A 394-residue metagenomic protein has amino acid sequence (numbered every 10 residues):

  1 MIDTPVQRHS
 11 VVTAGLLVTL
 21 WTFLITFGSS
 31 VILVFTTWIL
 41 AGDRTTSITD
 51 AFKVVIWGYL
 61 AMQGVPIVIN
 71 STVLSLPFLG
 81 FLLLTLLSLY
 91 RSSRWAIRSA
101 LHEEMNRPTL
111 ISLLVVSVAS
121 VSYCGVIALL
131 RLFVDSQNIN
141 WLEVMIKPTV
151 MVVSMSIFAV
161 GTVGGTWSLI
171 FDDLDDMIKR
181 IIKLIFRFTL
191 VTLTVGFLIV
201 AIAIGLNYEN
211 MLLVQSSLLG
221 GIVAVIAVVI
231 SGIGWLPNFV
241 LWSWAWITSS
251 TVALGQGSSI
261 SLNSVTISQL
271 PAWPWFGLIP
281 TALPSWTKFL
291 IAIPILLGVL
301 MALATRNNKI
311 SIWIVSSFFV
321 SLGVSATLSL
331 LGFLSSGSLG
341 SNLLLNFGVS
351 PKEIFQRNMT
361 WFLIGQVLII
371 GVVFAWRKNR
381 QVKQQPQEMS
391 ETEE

Functional and structural regions predicted by a protein language model:
M1-V6, D176, V191, V195: Polybasic, low-complexity association/targeting segments
D3-T85, V134, L219-L290, L334-R357 (+2 more regions): Long, glycine/tryptophan/cysteine-rich extracytoplasmic
G15-W167, V191-I204: Transmembrane-helix bundle segments that line or gate the permeation/cavity pathway in multi-pass membrane proteins
V34, A203-N207, L328, G332 (+1 more regions): Juxtamembrane/transmembrane-helix interface segments of polytopic membrane transporters
F52-V54, V163-M177, Y208-L219: Short, flexible helix-coil linker/hinge segments at the edges of structured domains or between repeats
L110-D176, K183, V299-E394: Alpha-helical transmembrane segments of multi-pass integral membrane proteins, characterized by long hydrophobic
K179-L241: Loop-centered beta-sheet repeat module
W273-F318: Extended, compositionally biased non-globular segments
